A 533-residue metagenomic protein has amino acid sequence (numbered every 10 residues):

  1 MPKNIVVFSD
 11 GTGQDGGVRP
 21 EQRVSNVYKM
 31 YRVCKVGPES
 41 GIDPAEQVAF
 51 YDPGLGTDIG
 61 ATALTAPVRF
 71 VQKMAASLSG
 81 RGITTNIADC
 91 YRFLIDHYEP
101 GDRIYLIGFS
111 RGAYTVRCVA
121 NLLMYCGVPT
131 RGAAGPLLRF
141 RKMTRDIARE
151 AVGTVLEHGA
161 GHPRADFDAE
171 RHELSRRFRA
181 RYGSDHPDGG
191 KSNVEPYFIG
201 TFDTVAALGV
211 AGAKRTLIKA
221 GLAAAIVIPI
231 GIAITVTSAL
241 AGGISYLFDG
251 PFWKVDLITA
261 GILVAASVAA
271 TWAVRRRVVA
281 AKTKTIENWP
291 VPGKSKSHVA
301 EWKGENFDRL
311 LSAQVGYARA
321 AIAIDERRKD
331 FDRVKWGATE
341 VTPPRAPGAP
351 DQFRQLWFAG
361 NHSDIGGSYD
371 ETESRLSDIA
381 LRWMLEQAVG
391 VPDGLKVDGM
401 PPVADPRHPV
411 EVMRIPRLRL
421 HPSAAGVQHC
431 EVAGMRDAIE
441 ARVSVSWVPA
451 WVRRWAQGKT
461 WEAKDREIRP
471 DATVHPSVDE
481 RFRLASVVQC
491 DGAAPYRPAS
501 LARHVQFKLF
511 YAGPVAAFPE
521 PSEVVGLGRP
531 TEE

Functional and structural regions predicted by a protein language model:
M1-E533: Active-site- or binding-pocket-proximal scaffold segments within functional domains
